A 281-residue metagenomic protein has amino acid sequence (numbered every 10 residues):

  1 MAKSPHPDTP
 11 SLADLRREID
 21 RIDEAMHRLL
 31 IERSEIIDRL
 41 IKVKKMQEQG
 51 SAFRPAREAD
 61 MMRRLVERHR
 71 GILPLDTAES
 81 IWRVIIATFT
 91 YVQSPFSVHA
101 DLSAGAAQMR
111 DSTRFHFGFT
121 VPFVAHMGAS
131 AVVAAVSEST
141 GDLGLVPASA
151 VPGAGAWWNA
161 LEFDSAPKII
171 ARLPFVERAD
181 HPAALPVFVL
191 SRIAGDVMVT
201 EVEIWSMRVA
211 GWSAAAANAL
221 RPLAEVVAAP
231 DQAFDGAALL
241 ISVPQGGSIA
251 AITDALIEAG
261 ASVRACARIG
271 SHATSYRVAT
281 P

Functional and structural regions predicted by a protein language model:
A2-P281: Domain-level signature for soluble enzymes in the chorismate/prephenate branch of the shikimate pathway
